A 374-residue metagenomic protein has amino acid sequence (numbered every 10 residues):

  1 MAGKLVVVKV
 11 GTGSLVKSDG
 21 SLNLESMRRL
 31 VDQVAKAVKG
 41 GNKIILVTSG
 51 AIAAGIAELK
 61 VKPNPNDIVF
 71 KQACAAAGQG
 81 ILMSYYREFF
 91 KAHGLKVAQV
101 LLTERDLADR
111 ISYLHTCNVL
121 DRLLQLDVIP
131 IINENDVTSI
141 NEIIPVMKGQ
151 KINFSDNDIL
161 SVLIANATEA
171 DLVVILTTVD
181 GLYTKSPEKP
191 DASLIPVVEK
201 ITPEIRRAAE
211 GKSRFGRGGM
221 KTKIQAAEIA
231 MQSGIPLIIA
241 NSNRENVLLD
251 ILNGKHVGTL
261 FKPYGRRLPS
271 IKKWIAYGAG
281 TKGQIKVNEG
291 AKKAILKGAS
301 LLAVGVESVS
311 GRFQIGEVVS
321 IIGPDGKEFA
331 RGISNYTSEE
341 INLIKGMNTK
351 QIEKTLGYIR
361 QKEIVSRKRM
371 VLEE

Functional and structural regions predicted by a protein language model:
M1-K96, V100-E374: C-terminal catalytic "cap/lid" subdomain
